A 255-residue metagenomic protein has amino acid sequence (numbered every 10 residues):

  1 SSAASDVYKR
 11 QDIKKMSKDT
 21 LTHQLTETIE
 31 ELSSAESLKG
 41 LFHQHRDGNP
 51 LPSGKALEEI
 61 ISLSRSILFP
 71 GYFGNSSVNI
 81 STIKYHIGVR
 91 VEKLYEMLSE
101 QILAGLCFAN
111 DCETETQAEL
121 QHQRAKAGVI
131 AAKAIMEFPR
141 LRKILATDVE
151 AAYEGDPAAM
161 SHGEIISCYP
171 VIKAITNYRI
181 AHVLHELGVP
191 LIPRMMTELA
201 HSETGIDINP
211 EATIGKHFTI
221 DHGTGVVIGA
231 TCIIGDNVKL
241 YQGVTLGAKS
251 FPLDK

Functional and structural regions predicted by a protein language model:
S1-Y8: Short, small-residue-biased leader/transition segments that mark boundaries at the very start of proteins
K9-E198: Terminal amphipathic alpha-helical/low-complexity segments used for targeting or macromolecular assembly
A181-K255: Flexible, glycine/small-residue-enriched loop-and-beta-strand segment within the central core of proteins
